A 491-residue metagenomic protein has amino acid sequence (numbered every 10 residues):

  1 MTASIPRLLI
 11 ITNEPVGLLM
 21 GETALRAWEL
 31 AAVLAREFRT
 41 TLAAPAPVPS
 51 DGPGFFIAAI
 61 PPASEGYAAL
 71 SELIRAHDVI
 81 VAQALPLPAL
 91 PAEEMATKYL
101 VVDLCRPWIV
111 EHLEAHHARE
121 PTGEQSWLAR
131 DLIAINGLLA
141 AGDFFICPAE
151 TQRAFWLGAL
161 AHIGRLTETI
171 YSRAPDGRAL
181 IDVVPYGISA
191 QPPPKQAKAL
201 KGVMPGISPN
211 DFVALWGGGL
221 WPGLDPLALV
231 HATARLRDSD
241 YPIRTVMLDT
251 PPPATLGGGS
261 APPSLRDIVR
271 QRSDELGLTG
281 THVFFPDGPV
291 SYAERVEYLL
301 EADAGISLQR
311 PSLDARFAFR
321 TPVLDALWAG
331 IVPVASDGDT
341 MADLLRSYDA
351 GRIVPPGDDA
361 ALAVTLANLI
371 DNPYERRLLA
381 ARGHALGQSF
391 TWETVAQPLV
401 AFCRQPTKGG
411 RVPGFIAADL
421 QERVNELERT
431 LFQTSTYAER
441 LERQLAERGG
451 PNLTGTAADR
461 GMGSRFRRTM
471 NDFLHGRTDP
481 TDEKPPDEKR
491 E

Functional and structural regions predicted by a protein language model:
L9-T12, I188-P192, A199-L224, L229-T233 (+2 more regions): Conserved donor-binding/catalytic core segment of Leloir-type glycosyltransferases
N13, G17, V102-I133, A154-A159 (+3 more regions): Acceptor-binding helix/loop patch of EC 2.4 sugar-transfer enzymes, predominantly nucleotide-sugar-dependent
G137-M204, P209: Donor nucleotide-sugar binding/catalytic pocket of nucleotide-sugar-dependent glycosyltransferases
D249-P251, G258-V296: Nucleotide-activated donor-binding/catalytic signature segment of Leloir-type glycosyltransferases, i.e., the conserved
A304-S307, W328-A335: Short hydrophobic beta-strand element within catalytic cores of glycosyltransferases and related nucleotide-activated
R352-D359, N368-Y374: Conserved acidic donor-binding segment of nucleotide-sugar-dependent glycosyltransferases
V364, N368, E375-S389, A418: A short, well-ordered alpha-helix in the C-terminal region of glycosyltransferases
K408-E491: Boundary detector for helix-to-coil junctions that initiate low-complexity/charged tails
